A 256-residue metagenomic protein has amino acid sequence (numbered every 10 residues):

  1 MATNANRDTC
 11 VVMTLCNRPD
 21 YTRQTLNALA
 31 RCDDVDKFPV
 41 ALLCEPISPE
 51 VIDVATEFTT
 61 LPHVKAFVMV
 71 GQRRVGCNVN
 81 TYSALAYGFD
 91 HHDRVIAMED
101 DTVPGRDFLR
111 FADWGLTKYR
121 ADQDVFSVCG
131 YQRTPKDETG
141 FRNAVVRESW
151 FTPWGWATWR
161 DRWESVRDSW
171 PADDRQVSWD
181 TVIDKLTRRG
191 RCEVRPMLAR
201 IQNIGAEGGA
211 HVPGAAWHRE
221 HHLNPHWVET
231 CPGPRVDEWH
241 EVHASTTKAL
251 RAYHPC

Functional and structural regions predicted by a protein language model:
M1-M98, T102-C256: Peripheral/terminal regions associated with large enzymatic or DNA-binding modules
